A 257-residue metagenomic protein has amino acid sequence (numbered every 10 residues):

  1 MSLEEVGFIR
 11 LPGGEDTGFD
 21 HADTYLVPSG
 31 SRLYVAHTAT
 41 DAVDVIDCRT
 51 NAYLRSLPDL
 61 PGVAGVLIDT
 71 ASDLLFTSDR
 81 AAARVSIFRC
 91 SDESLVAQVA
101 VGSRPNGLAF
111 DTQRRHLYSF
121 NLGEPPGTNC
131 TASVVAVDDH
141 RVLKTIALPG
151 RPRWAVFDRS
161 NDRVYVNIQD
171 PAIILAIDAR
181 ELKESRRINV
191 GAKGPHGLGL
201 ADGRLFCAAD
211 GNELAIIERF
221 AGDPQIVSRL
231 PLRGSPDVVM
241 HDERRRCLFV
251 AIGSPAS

Functional and structural regions predicted by a protein language model:
M1-S257: Predominantly soluble domains enriched in secretory-pathway, periplasmic, or organellar proteins
